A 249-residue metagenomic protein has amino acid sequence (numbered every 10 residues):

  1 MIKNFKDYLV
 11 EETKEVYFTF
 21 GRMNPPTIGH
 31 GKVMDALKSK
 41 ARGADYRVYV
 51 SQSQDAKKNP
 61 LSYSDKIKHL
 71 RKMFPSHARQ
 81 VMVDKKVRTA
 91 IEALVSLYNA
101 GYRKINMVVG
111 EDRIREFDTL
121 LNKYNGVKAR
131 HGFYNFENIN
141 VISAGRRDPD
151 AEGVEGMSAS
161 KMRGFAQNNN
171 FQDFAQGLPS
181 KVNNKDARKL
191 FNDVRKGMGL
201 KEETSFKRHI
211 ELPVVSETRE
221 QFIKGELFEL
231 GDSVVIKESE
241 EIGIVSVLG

Functional and structural regions predicted by a protein language model:
I2-S233, E238-I244, G249: Nucleotidyltransferase catalytic core that binds NTPs
